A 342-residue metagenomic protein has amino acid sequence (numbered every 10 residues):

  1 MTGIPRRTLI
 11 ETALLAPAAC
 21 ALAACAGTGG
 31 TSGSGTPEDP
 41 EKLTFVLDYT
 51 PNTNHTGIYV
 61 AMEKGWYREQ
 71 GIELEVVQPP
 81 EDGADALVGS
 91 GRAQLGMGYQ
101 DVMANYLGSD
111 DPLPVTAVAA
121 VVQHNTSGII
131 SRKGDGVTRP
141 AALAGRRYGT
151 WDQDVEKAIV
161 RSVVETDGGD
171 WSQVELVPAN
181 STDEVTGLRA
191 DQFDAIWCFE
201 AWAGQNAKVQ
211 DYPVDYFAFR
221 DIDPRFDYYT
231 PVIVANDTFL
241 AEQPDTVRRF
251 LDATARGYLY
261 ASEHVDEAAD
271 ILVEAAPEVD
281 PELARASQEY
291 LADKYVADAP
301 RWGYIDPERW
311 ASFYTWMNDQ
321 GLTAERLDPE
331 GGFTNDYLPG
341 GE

Functional and structural regions predicted by a protein language model:
M1-K42, E342: Short, low-complexity disordered leader/linker segments with a strong preference for bacterial N-terminal type II
S32-W171, E175-N180, V185-R189, D194 (+2 more regions): Short, glycine-/small- and polar/acidic-enriched structural segments that line small-molecule recognition paths
M62-E63, R68, E165, K208 (+3 more regions): Short polybasic/polar patches that bind polyanions
E69, S109, F219-F226, D293-I305: Short, solvent-exposed loop/beta-turn-alpha elements that line the ligand-binding surface or hinge of extracytoplasmic
Q100, D183-T186, D191-P277: Pocket-lining segment of extracytoplasmic ligand-binding domains
W171-E175, A276-E289, A324-G331: Short, surface-exposed acidic
E242-Q320: Secondary-structure end/capping motifs
A311-E342: Conserved C-terminal helix/tail region of periplasmic/extracytoplasmic solute-binding proteins
